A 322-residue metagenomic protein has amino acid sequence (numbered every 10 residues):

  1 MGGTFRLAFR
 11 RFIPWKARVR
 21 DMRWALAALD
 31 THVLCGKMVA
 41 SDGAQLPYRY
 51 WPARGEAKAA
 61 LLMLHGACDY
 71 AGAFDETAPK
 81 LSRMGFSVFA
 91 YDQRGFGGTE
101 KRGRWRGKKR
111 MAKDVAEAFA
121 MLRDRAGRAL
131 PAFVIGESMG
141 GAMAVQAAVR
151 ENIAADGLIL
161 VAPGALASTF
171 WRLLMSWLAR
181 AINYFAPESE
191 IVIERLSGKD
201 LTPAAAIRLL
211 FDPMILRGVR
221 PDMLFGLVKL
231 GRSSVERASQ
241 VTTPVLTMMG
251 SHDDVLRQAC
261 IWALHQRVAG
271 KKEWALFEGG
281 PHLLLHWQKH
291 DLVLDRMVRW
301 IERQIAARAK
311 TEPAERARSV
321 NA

Functional and structural regions predicted by a protein language model:
M1-A40, A44-A53, E312, A322: An N-terminal hydrophobic leader/cap segment in hydrolases
K58-G66: Short beta-strand element of the alpha/beta-hydrolase
C68-A73, F96-L130: Catalytic nucleophile-loop/oxyanion-hole region of alpha/beta-hydrolase and closely related hydrolase-like folds
A78-R102: Conserved alpha/beta-hydrolase
E137-R220: Alpha/beta-hydrolase-fold enzymes
V241, T247-M249, D253: Short beta-strand/loop motif that positions the catalytic acidic residue of the alpha/beta-hydrolase fold
T243, R257-Q266: Short alpha-helix in the alpha/beta-hydrolase fold that links the catalytic acid
K271-A322: Catalytic active-site module of serine/aspartate enzymes centered on a nucleophile-bearing elbow/loop
